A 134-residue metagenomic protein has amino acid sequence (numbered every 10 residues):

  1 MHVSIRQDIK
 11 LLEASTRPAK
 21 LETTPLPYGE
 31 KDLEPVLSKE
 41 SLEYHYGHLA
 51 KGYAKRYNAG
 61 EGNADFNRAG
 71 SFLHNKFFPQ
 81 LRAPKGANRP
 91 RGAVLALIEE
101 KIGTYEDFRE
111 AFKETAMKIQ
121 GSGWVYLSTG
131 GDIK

Functional and structural regions predicted by a protein language model:
D8-K134: Feature for soluble, non-membrane regions of globular proteins
